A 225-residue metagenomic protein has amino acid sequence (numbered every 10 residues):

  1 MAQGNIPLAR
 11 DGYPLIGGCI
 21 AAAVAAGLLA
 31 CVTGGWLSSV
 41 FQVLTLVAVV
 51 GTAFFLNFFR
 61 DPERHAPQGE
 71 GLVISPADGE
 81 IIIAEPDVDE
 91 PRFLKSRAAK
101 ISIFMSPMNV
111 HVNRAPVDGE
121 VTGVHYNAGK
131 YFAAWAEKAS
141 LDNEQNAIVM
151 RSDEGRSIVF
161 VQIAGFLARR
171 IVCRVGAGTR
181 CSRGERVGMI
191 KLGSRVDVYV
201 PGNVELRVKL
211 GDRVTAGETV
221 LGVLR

Functional and structural regions predicted by a protein language model:
M1-R225: Contiguous, well-folded functional domains in the mature portion of proteins
